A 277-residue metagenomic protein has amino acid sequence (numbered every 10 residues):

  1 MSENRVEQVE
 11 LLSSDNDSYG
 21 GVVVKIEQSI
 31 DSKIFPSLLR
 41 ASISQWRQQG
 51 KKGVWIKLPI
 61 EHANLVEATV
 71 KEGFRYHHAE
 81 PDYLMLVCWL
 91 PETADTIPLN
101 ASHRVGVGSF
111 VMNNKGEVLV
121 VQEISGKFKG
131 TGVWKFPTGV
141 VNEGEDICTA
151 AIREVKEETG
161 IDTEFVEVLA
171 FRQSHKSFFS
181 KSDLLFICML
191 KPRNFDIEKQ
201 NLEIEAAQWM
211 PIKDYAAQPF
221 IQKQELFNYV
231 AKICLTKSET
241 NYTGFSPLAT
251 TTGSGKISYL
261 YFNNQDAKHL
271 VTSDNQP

Functional and structural regions predicted by a protein language model:
M1-V23, E27-L38, Q49, K127-V133 (+2 more regions): Nudix hydrolase/Nudix homology domain
G21, P81-M85, G106-G108, D183-I187 (+1 more regions): Short hydrophobic/aromatic beta-strand or adjacent loop that forms the aromatic wall/cage of a ligand/substrate-binding
R47-L58: Conserved GNAT acetyl-CoA-binding A-motif
I56-A63, V141: Conserved beta-strand-loop-alpha-helix junction that forms the acyl-donor binding cleft
L65-G108: Acidic, metal-coordinating catalytic segment for phosphate/diphosphate chemistry, firing primarily on the Nudix
C88, N113-K115, S174-I197, I212 (+1 more regions): Active-site-adjacent beta-strand/loop module that shapes the phosphate/pyrophosphate-binding cleft
L90, A94-W134, T163, E167-A170: N-terminal strand-loop-strand
K135-V168, C188-M189, R193-D196, P211: The catalytic Nudix box helix
